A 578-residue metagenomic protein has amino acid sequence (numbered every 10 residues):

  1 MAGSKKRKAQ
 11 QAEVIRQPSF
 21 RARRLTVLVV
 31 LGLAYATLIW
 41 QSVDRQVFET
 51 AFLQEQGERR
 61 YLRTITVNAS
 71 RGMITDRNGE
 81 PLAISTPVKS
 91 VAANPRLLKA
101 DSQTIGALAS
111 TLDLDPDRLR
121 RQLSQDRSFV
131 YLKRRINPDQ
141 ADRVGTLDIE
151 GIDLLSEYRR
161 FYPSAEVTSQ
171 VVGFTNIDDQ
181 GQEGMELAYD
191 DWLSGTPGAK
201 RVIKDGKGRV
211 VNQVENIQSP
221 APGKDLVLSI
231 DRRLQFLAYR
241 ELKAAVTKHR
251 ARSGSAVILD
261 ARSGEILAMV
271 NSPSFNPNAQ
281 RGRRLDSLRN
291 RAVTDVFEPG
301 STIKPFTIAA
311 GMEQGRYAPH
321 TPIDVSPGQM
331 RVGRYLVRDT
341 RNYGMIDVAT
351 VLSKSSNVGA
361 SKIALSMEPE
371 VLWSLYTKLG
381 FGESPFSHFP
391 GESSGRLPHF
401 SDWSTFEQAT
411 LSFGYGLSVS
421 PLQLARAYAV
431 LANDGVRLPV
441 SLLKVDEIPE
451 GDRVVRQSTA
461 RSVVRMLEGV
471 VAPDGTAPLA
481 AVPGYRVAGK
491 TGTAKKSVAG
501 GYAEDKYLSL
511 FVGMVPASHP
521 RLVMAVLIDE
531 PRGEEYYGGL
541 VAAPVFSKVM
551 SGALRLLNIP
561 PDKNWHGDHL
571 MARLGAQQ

Functional and structural regions predicted by a protein language model:
M1-Q280, E370-G380, A499-A503, L527-D529 (+1 more regions): Periplasmic/cell-envelope proteins involved in peptidoglycan metabolism and beta-lactam response
K5-Q11, A83, K204-I217, A256-S301 (+4 more regions): Beta-lactam-recognizing serine transpeptidase/beta-lactamase-like catalytic domain environment
